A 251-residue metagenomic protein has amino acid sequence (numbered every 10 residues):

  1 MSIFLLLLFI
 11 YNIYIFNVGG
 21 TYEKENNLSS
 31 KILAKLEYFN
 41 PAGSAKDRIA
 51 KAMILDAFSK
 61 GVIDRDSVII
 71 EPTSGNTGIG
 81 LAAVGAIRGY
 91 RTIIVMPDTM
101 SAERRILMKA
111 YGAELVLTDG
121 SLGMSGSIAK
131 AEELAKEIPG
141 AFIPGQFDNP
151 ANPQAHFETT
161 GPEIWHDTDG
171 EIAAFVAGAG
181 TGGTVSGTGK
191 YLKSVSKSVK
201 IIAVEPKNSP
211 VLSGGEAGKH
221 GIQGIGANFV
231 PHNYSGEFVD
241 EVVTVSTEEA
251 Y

Functional and structural regions predicted by a protein language model:
M1-Y251: PLP-dependent amino-acid enzyme catalytic core
